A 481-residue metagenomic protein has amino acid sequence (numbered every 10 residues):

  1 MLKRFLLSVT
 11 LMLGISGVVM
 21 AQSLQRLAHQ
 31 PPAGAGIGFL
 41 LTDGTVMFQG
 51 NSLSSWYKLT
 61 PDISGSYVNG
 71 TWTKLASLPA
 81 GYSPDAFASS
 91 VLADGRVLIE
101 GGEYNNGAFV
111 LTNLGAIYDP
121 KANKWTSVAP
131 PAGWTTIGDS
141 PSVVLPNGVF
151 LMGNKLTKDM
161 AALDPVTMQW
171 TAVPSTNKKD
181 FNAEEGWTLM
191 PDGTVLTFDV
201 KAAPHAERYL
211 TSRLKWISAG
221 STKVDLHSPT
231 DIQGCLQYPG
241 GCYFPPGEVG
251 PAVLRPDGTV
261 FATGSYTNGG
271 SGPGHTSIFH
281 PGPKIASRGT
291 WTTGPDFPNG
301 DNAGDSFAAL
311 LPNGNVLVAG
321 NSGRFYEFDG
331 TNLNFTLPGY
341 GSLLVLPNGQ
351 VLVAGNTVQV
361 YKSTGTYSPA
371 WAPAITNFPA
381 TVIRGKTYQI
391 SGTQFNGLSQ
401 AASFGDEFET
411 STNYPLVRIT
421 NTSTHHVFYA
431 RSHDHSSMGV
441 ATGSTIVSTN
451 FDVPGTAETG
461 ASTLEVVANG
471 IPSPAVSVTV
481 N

Functional and structural regions predicted by a protein language model:
L27-L53: Beta-strand-rich domains and repeat architectures in extracellular enzymes and scaffolds, especially beta-propellers
L27-P31, M47, Y57-S66, T71-L78 (+16 more regions): Immunoglobulin-like IPT/TIG beta-sandwich domains and homologous Ig-like subdomains
A35-G38, D85-S90, L114, G138-S142 (+4 more regions): Beta-propeller and closely related beta-sheet repeat lectin domains
D43-F48, D94-E100, N147-M152, D192-T197 (+3 more regions): Entry beta-strands of beta-propeller and related beta-repeat scaffolds
L53, N69, A86, F109-T112 (+8 more regions): A detector of repeated loop/turn-to-beta-strand junctions in beta-rich toroidal repeat architectures
L53-S55, Y104-A108, T157-K158, A202-P204 (+4 more regions): Short glycine/acidic-enriched loop and turn motifs that connect beta-strands
W56-D62, T112-P120, M160-P165, H205-L214 (+3 more regions): Beta-propeller blade signature
P338-W371: Blade-level signature of beta-propeller repeat domains, shared across WD40, Kelch, NHL, RCC1 and BNR/Asp-box propellers
